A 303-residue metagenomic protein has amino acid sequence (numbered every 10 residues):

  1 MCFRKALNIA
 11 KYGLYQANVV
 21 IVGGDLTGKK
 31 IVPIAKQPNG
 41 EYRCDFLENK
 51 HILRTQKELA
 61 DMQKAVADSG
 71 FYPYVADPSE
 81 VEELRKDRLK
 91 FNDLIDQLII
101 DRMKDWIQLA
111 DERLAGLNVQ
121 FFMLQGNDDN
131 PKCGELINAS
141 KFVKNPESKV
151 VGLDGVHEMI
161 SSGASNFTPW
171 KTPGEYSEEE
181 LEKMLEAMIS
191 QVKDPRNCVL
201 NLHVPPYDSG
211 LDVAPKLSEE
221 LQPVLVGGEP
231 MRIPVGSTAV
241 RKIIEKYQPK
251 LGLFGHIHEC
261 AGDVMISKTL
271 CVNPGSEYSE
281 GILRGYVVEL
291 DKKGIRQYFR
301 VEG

Functional and structural regions predicted by a protein language model:
M1, V156-T168, V199-H203, L270-S276 (+1 more regions): Active-site-proximal beta-strand elements of phosphoester/diester hydrolases
M1-R4, T27-K30, M123-G134, V151 (+5 more regions): Active-site environment of divalent metal-dependent phosphoester hydrolases
C2-D154: Core catalytic region of metal-dependent phosphoesterases/phosphodiesterases, especially metallo-beta-lactamase-like
F3, V20, D25, G126 (+5 more regions): Divalent metal-coordination and catalytic microenvironments
Y12-V22, E219, V240-I244, Q248-F254: Proline-aspartate-enriched helix->loop->beta-strand connector
L89-I100, V199-Q248: Active-site-proximal segments of metal-dependent phosphoesterases and phosphodiesterases across multiple
V150-G155, T172, Y176, E180 (+2 more regions): Binuclear metal-dependent phosphoesterase catalytic core
G155-C198, E219, P230-G236: Binuclear metal-dependent hydrolase catalytic cores centered on His/Asp/Glu-rich metal-binding motifs
